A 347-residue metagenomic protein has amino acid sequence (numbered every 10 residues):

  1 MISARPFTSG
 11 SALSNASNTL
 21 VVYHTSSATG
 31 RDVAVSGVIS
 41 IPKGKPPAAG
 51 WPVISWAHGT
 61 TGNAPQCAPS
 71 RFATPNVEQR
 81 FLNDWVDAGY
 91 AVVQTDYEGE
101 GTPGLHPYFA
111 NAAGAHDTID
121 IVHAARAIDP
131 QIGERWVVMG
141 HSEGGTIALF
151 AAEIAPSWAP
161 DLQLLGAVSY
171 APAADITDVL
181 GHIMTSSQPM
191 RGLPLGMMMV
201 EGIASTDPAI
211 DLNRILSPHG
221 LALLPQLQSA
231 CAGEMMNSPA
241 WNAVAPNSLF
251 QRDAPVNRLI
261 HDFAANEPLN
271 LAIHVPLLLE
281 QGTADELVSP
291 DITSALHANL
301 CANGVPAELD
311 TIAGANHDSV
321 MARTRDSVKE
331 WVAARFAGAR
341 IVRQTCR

Functional and structural regions predicted by a protein language model:
M1-P46, C301: Catalytic-loop region of hydrolases
A28-S36, S40-D87: Short, surface-exposed "cap/lid" segments of acyl-processing enzymes
Y108-P130: Alpha/beta-hydrolase active-site loop
H123-L193: Primarily recognizes the serine-hydrolase "nucleophile elbow" in alpha/beta-hydrolase and SGNH/GDSL folds
Y170-P268: Accessory cap/linker subdomain of secreted extracellular hydrolases
Q251, P255, I260-H261, L287 (+1 more regions): C-terminal catalytic histidine-bearing segment of alpha/beta-hydrolase fold enzymes
I273, L278-D285: Short beta-strand/loop motif that positions the catalytic acidic residue of the alpha/beta-hydrolase fold
